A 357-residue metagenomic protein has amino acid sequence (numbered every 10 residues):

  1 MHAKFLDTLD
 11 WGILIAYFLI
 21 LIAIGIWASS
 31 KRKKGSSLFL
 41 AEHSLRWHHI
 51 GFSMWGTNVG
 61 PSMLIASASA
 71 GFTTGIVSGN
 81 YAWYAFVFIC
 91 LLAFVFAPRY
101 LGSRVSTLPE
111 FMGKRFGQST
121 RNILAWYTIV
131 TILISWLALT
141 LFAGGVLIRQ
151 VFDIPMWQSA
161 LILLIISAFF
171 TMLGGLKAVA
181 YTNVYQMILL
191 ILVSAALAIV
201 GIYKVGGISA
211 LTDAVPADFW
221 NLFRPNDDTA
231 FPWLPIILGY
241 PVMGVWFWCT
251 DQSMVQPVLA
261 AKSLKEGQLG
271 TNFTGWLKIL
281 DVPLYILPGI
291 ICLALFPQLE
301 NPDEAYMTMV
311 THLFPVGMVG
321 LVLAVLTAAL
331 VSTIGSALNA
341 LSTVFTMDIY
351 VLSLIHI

Functional and structural regions predicted by a protein language model:
M1-L64, T171-G174, M187, V193: Membrane-interface "cap" regions at the ends of multi-pass membrane proteins
H2-L6, L40-H49, A66-N80, G113 (+1 more regions): Loop-to-helix junctions at membrane interfaces in multi-pass transport proteins
L9-F18, A82-I89, F231-Y240: Alpha-helical transmembrane segments
I20, M63, F88-V95, R104-V105 (+4 more regions): Membrane-embedded alpha-helical core segments of multi-pass
I22-G25, L238-M254, T327-S336: Transmembrane alpha-helical segments in integral membrane proteins
I24-K31, I134-L137, L141, G145-I162 (+5 more regions): Hydrophobic alpha-helical segments and their helix-loop junctions in multi-pass secondary transporters
S67-L173, P257-I355: Helix-loop-helix junctions that connect adjacent transmembrane helices in secondary transporters/permeases, recognized
